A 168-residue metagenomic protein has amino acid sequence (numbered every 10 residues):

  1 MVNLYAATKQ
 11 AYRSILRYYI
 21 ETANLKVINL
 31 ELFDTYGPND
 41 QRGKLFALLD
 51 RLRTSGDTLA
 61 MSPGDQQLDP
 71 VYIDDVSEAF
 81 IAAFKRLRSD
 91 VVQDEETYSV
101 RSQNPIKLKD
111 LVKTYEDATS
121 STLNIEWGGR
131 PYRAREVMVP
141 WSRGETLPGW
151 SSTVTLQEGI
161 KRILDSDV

Functional and structural regions predicted by a protein language model:
M1-T8, Y36: Catalytic loop of short-chain dehydrogenase/reductase
N3, D40, K44, L68-D74 (+3 more regions): Residue-level signal for the nucleotide or nucleotide-sugar donor/cofactor binding architecture
Q10, S14-L68, I73-S77, I81-F84 (+1 more regions): NAD(P)-dependent short-chain dehydrogenase/reductase
D34-T35, T58-M61, L68, F80 (+3 more regions): A recurrent short beta-strand within the Rossmann-like NAD(P)-dependent oxidoreductase core
L45, K107-T119, G159: PAPS/PAP-binding and catalytic site of the sulfotransferase fold
D94-Y98, K109-V112, S120-W141: C-terminal "lid/loop" region of Rossmann-like NAD(P)-dependent oxidoreductases
G144-E145: Hydrophobic/aromatic residues within transmembrane alpha-helices of multi-pass small-molecule transporters
T155-V168: Amphipathic terminal alpha-helices
